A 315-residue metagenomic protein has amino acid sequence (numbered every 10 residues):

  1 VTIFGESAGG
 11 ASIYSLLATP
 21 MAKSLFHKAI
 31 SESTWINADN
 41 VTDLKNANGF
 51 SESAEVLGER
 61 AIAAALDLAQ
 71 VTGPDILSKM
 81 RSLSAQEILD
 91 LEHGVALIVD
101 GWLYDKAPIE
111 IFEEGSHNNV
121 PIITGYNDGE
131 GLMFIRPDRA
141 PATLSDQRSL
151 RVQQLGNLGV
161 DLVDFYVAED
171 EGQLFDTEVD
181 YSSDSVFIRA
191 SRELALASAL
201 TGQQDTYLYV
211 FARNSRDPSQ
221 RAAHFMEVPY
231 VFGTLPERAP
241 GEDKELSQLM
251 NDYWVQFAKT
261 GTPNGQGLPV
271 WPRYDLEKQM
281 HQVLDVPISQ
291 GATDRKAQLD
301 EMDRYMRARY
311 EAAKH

Functional and structural regions predicted by a protein language model:
V1, L66-K79, F175, T206-V210 (+1 more regions): Surface-exposed patches in mature extracellular/periplasmic domains of secreted proteins
V1-S7: Alpha/beta-hydrolase fold nucleophile elbow
S7, W35, S84, T124-N127 (+2 more regions): Short, flexible loop/turn elements at secondary-structure junctions
G9-I13: Catalytic nucleophile loop
Y14-A18, K23, K28, E32-L150 (+1 more regions): Substrate-access "cap/lid" subdomains that shape and gate the entrance to catalytic or ligand-binding pockets
H117-F165, G241, N251, L284-H315: C-terminal, loop-rich substrate-recognition/catalytic regions characterized by aromatic stacking residues
G156-T201, Y207-A212: Alpha/beta-hydrolase fold catalytic core
R189-H315: Mobile gating loops/cap/lid regions near enzyme active sites that modulate substrate access
